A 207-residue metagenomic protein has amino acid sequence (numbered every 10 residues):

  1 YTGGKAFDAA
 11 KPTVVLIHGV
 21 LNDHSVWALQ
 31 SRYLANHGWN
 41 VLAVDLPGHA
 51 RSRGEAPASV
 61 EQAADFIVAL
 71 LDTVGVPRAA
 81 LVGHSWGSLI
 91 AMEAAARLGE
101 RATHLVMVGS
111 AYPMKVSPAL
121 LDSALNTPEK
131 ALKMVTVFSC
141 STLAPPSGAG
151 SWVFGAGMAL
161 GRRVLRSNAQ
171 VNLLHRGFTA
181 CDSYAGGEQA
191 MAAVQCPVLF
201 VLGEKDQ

Functional and structural regions predicted by a protein language model:
G3-A6, A28-W86: Active-site loop/oxyanion-hole signature of alpha/beta-hydrolase fold enzymes
K5-T13, W39, Q195: Proline/glycine-enriched tight loop/beta-turn segments at coil->beta junctions that connect or precede beta-strands
K11, G19-N22, S85: Active-site glycine-rich loops that stabilize anionic/oxyanionic intermediates across multiple enzyme folds
G19-S31: The serine-hydrolase catalytic nucleophile loop
L21, L46-A50, Y112: Alpha/beta-hydrolase active-site loop signature
L89-V135: Flexible "cap/lid" loop of the alpha/beta hydrolase fold
D122-Q195: Conserved alpha/beta-hydrolase catalytic His-Asp/Glu region
V194, F200-L202, D206: Short beta-strand/loop motif that positions the catalytic acidic residue of the alpha/beta-hydrolase fold
